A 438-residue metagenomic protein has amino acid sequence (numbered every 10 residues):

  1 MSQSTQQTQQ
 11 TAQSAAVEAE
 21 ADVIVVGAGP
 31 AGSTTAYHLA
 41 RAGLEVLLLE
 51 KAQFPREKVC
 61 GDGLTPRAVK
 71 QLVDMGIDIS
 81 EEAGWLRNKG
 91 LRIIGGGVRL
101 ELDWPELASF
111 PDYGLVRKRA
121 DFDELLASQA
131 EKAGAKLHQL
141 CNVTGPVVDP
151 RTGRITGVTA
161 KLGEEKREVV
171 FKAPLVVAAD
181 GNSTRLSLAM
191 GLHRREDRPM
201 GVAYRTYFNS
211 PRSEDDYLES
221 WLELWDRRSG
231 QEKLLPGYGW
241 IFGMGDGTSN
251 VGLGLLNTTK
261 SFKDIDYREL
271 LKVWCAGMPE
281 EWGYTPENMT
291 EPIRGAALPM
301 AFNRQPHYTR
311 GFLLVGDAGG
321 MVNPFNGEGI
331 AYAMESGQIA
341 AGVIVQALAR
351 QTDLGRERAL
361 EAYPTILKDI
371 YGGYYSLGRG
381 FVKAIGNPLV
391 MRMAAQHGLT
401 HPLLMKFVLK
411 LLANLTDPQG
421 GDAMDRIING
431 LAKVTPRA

Functional and structural regions predicted by a protein language model:
A15-A31: Beta1/beta-strand and adjacent pyrophosphate-binding region of the FAD-binding site in flavoprotein oxidoreductases
A31, F54, S183: Conserved Rossmann-like nucleotide-cofactor binding loop
A40-C60: Glycine-rich FAD pyrophosphate-binding loop
Q53-V73: Conserved N-terminal glycine-rich FAD pyrophosphate-binding loop of Rossmann-like flavoproteins
V69, V73-E124: A conserved beta-strand/loop capping segment in the N-terminal third of enzymes that catalyze redox or closely related
G84, N257-V343, A349: FAD/FMN-dependent oxidoreductases across multiple families
Q129-E281: Predominantly flavin-linked oxidoreductase catalytic cores and closely associated redox partners
V345-A438: C-terminal helical "tail/cap" subdomain of flavin- and related membrane-associated enzymes
